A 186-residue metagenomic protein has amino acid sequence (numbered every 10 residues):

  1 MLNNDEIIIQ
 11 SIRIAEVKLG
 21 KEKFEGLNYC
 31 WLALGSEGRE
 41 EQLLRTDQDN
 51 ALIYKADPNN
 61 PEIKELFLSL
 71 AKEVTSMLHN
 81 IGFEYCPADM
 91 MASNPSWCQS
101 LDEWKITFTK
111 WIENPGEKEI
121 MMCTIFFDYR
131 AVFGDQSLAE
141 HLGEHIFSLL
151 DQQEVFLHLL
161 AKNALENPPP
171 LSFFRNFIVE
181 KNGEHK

Functional and structural regions predicted by a protein language model:
M1-K186: A nucleotide- and high-energy phosphate-metabolite-utilizing enzyme signature
